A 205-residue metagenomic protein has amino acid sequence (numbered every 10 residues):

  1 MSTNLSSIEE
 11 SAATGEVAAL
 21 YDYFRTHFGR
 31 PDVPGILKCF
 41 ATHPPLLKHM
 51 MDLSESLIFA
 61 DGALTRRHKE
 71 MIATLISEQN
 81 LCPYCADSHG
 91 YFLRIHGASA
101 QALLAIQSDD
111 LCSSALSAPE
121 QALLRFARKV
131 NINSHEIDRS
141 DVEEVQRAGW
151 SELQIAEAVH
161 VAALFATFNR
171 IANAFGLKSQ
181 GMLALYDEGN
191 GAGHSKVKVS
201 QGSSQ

Functional and structural regions predicted by a protein language model:
M1-Q205: Hydrophobic alpha-helical segments
